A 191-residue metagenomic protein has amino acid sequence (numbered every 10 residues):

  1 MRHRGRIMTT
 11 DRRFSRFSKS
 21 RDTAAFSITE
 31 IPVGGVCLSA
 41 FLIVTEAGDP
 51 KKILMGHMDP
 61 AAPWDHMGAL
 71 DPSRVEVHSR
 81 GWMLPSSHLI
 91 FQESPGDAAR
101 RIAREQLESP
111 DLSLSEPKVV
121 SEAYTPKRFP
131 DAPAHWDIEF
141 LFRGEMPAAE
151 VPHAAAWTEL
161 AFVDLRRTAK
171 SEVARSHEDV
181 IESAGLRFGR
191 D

Functional and structural regions predicted by a protein language model:
G5-A47, A61-P63: Acidic, metal-coordinating catalytic segment for phosphate/diphosphate chemistry, firing primarily on the Nudix
P32-V33, P72-V75, D131-P133: Short consensus segments that form the blades of beta-propeller domains, in both extracellular/periplasmic
L38-A40, W136-F140, T158: Change "...and in nucleic-acid phosphodiester-cleaving endonucleases..." to "...and in nucleic-acid processing enzymes
V44-E46, H57, L141-E145, A161-D164: Short, well-ordered beta-strand micro-motif
P50-S109: Conserved Nudix-box catalytic region and its N-terminal flanking loop in Nudix hydrolases and closely related
R74, H78-P85, A149-D191: Nudix hydrolase/Nudix homology domain
E108-E150: Active-site segment of metal-dependent pyrophosphate-handling enzymes, primarily the Nudix hydrolase catalytic core
